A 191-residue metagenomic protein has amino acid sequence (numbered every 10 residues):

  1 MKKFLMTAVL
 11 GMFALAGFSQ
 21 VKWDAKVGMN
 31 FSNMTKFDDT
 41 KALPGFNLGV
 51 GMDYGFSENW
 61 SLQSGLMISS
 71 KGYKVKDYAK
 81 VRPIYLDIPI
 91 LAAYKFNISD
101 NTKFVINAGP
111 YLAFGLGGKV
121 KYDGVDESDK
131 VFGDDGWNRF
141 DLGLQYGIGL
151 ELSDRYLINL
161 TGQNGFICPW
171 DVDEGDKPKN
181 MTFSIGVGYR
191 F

Functional and structural regions predicted by a protein language model:
F18, S57, N97-N101, S153-R155: Outer-membrane beta-barrel channels and translocator barrels
S19-G49, K103-A108, A113-G117, D123-G124 (+1 more regions): Short glycine/proline- and aromatic-enriched beta-strand/turn motifs that initiate or cap beta-hairpins
V21-W23, N59-L62, D154-L160: Repeated loop/turn-to-beta-strand initiation elements of outer-membrane beta-barrel proteins
K22, N30, L91, L150 (+2 more regions): Outer-membrane beta-barrel "beta-signal"
M29-N33, I68-G72, D87, F96 (+3 more regions): Transmembrane beta-strands of outer-membrane beta-barrel pores
D39-L86: Glycine- and aromatic-enriched membrane insertion/assembly motifs of diderm outer-membrane and organelle channel
A42-F46, R82-I88, T102, N138-L144 (+1 more regions): Residues that define the transmembrane beta-barrel architecture of outer-membrane proteins
L48-V50, I88-A92, I106, Y146-I148 (+2 more regions): Membrane-embedded beta-strands of outer-membrane beta-barrel proteins, especially the hydrophobic/small aromatic
